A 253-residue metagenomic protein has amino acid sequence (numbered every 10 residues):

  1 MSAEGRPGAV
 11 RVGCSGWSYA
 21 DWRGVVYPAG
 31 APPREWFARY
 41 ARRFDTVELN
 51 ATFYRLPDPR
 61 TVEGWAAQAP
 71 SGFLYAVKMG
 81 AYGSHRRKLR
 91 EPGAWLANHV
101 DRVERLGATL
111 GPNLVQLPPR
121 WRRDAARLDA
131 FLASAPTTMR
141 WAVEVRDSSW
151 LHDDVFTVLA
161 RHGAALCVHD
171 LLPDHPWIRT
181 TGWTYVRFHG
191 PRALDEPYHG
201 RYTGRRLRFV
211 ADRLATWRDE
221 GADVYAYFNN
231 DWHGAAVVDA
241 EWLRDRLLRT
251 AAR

Functional and structural regions predicted by a protein language model:
M1-R253: Residues lining hydrophobic/aromatic ligand-binding pockets adjacent to catalytic sites
